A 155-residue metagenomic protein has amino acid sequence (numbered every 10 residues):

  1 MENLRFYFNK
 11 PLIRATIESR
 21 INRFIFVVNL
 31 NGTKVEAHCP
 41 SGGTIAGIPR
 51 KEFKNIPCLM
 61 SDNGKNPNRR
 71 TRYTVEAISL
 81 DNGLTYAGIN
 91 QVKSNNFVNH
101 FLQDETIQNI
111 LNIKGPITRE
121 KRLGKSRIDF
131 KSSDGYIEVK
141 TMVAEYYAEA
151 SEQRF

Functional and structural regions predicted by a protein language model:
F6-S19: Structural detector for short beta-strands of small beta-barrel domains
F8-P11, N82-V92, Q103, N109-A144: Active-site metal-binding core of divalent-cation-utilizing nuclease and nuclease-like domains
N22-V28: Short aromatic-glycine-enriched beta-strand elements
L30-G32, D134: Glycine-centered tight beta-turn/hairpin loop motif at sheet-sheet or coil-to-beta transitions
K34-C39: A short macromolecule-binding patch
G42-L59: Short nucleic-acid-contacting surface segments enriched for D/E, G, S/T with interspersed K/R
P57-Q103: Terminal, basic amphipathic appendages of nucleotide-handling enzymes
T141-F155: Flexible glycine-rich active-site/ligand-binding loops centered on an Asp-His dyad
